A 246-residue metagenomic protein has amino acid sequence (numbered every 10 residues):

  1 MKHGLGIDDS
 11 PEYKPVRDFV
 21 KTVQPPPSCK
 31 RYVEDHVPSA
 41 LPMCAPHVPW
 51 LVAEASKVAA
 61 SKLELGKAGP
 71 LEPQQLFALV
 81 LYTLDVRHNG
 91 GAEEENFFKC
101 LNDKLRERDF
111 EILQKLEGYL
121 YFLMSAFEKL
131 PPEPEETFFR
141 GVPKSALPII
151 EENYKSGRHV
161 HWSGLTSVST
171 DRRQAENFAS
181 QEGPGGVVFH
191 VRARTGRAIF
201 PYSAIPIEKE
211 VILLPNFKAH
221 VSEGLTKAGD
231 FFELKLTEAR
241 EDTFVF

Functional and structural regions predicted by a protein language model:
M1-S39, M43, I199-F246: Conserved NAD+-utilizing ADP-ribose enzyme module
L41-Y202: Internal glycine-rich, Lys/Arg-flanked active-site/core loops of soluble domains
